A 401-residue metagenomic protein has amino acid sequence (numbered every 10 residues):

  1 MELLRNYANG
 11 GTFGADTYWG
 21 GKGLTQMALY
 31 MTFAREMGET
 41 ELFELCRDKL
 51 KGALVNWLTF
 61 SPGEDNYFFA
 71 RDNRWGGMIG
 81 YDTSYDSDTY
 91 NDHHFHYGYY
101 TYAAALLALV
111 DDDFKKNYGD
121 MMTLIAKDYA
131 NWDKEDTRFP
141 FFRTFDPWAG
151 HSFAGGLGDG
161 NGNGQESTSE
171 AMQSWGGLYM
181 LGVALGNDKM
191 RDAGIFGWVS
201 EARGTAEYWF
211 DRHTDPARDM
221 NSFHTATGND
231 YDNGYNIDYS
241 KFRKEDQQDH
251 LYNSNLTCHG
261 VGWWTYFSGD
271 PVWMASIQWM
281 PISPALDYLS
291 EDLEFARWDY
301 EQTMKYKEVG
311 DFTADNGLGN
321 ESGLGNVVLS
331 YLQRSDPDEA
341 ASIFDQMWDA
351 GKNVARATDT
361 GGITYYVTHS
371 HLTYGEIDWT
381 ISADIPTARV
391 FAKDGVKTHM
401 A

Functional and structural regions predicted by a protein language model:
M1-H94, M122, W132-G150, A154 (+2 more regions): Ser/Thr/Asn(+Pro)-rich, low-complexity disordered segments
W19, H96-Y99, N117, E170-Q173 (+1 more regions): Structural signature of alpha-solenoid helical repeat junctions
T25, L29, G98-L106, L124-D128 (+3 more regions): Contiguous, well-ordered alpha-helical segments that form the cores/surfaces of helical PPI scaffolds
A34-E41, L107-N117, L178-D192: Inter-helical turn/loop segments and adjacent helix faces that build the functional surface of alpha-helical bundle
A108-D133: GT-A fold catalytic core of metal-dependent nucleotide-sugar glycosyltransferases, centered on the diacidic
